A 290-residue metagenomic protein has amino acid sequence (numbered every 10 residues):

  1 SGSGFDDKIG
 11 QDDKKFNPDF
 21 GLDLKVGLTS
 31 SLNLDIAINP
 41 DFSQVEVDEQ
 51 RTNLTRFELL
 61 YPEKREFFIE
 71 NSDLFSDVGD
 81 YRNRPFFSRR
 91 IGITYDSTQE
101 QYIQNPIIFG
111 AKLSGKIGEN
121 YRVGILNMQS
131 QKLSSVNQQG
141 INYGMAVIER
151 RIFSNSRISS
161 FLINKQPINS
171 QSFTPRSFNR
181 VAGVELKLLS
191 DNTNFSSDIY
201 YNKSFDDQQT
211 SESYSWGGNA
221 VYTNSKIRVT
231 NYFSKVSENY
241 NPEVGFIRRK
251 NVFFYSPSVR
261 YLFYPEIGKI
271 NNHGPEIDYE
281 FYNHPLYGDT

Functional and structural regions predicted by a protein language model:
S1-G10, F42-G115: Residues that cap or anchor secondary-structure elements
G2-D7, S43, R89-T98, M128-S135 (+6 more regions): Sequence/structural signature of outer-membrane beta-barrel proteins
D12-F20, N105-F109, Q139-G144, F178-A182 (+3 more regions): Residues that define the transmembrane beta-barrel architecture of outer-membrane proteins
L22-V26, A111-G115, A146-R150, V184-L188 (+2 more regions): Residues on the lipid-exposed face of transmembrane beta-strands in outer-membrane beta-barrel proteins
G27, N33, A37, R122 (+4 more regions): Membrane-spanning beta-strand positions in outer-membrane beta-barrel proteins
L28-S30, N71-F75, I117-E119, I152-S154 (+3 more regions): Outer-membrane beta-barrel proteins
P106-I108, S114, N192-T290: Exposed, low-structure sequence patches enriched in small/polar residues
K132-G218: Beta-propeller domains
